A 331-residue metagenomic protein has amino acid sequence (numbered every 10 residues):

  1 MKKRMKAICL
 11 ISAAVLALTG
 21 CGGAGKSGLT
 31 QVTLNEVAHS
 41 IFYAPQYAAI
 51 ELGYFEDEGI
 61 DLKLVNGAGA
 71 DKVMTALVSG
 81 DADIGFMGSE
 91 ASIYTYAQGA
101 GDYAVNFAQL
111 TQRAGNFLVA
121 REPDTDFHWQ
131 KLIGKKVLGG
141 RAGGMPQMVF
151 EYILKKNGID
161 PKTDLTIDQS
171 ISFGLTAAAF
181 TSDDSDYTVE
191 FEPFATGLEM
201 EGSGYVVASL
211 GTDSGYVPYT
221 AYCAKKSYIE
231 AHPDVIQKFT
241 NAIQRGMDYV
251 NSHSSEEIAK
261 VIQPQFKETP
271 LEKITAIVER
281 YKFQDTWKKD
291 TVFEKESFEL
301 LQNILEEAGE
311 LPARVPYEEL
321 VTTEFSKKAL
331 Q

Functional and structural regions predicted by a protein language model:
M1-Q31, K328-Q331: Short, low-complexity disordered leader/linker segments with a strong preference for bacterial N-terminal type II
K26-K162, T166-S170, D186-E192, S203 (+2 more regions): Short, glycine-/small- and polar/acidic-enriched structural segments that line small-molecule recognition paths
S40, G67-D71, F86, G140 (+6 more regions): Soluble non-cytosolic domains of exported or imported proteins
Y43, Y47, M74, V78 (+15 more regions): Extracytoplasmic/secreted envelope proteins and their assembly/folding machinery, especially bacterial periplasmic
D57, Q130, T212-S214, Q284-F293: Short, solvent-exposed loop/beta-turn-alpha elements that line the ligand-binding surface or hinge of extracytoplasmic
A91, F173-F266: Pocket-lining segment of extracytoplasmic ligand-binding domains
E230-P312: Secondary-structure end/capping motifs
E299-Q331: Conserved C-terminal helix/tail region of periplasmic/extracytoplasmic solute-binding proteins
